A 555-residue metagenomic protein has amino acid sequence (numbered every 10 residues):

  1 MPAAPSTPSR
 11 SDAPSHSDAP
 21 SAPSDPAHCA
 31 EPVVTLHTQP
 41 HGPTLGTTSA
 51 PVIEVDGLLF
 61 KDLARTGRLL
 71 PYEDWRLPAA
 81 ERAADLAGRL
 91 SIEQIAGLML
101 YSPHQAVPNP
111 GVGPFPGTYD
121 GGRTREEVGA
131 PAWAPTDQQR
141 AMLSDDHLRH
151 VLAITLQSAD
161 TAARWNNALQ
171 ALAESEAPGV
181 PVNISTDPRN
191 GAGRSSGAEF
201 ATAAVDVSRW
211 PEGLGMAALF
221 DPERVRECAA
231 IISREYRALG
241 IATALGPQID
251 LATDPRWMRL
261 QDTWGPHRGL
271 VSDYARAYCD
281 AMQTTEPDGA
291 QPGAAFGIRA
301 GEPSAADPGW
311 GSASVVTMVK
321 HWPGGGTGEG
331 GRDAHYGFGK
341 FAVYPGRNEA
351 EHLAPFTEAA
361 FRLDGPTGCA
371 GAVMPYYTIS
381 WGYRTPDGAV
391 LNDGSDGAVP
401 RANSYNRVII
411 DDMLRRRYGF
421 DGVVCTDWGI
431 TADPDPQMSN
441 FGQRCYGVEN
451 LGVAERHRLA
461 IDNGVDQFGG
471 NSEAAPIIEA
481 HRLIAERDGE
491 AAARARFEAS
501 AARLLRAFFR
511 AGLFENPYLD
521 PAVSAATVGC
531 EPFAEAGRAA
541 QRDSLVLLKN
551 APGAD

Functional and structural regions predicted by a protein language model:
A4-S9, P14-D555: Glycoside hydrolase catalytic-domain context in secreted enzymes
